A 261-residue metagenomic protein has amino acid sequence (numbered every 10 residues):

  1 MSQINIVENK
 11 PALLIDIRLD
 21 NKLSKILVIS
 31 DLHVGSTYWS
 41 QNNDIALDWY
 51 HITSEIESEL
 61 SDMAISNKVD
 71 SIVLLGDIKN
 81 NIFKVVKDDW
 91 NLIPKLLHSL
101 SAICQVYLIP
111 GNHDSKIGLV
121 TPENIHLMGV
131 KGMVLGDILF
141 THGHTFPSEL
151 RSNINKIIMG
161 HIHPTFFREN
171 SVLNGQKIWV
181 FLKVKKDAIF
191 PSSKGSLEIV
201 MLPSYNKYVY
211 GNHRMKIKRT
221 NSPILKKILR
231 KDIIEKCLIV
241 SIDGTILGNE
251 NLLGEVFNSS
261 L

Functional and structural regions predicted by a protein language model:
M1-L261: Extended recognition/assembly regions associated with phosphoester-bond processing machinery
